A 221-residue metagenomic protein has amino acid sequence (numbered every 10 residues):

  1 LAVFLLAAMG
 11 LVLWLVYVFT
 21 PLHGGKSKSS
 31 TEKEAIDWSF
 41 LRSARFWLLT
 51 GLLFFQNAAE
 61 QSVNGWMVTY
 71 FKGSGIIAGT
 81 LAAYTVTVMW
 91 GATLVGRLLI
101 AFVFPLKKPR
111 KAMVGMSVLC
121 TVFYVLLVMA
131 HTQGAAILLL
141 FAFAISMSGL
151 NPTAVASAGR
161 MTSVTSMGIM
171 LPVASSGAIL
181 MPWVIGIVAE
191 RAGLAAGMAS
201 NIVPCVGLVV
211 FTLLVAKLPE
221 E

Functional and structural regions predicted by a protein language model:
L1-F19, G197-V215: Symmetry-related core transmembrane helices of the 12-TM Major Facilitator Superfamily/SLC fold
F19-L49: Juxtamembrane intracellular "pre-TM" segments in multi-pass secondary transporters
S43-V95: Extracytoplasmic gate region of multi-pass secondary transporters
G96-K108, A189-E190: Helix-to-loop junctions at the C-terminal end of transmembrane segments in multipass secondary transporters
K111-L126: Structural signature of the two symmetry-related core transmembrane helices
A135-S148: Hydrophobic core of transmembrane alpha-helices in multi-pass small-molecule transporters, especially MFS/SLC-type
M147-T162: Intracellular juxtamembrane helix-capping segments at the cytosolic ends of symmetry-related transmembrane helices
M161-L194, M198-N201: A late C-terminal transmembrane helix in Major Facilitator Superfamily
